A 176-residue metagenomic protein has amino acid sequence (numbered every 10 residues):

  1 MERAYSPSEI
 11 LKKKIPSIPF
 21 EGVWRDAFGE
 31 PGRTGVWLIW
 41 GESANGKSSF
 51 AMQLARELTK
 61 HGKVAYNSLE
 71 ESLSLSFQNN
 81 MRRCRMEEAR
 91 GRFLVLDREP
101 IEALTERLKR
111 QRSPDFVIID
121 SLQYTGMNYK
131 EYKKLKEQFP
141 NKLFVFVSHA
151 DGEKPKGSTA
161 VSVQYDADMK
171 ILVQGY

Functional and structural regions predicted by a protein language model:
M1-K14: Charged, amphipathic alpha-helical linker segments immediately N-terminal to NTP-binding catalytic cores
I15-P31: Pre-Walker A adenine-sensing motif
R33-E102: Conserved P-loop
T34, H61-G62, P114, N141 (+1 more regions): Short, well-ordered alpha-helix to beta-strand connector turns
G41-E42, L69, I119-Q123, H149: Structural motif
E71-S74, P100-I101, Q123-G126, A150-P155 (+1 more regions): Conserved nucleotide-binding/hydrolysis micro-motifs of P-loop NTPases
V95-V147: Phosphate-binding/switch loop-helix module in NTP-utilizing enzymes
E137-Y176: Phosphate-binding/switch region of NTP-binding enzymes
